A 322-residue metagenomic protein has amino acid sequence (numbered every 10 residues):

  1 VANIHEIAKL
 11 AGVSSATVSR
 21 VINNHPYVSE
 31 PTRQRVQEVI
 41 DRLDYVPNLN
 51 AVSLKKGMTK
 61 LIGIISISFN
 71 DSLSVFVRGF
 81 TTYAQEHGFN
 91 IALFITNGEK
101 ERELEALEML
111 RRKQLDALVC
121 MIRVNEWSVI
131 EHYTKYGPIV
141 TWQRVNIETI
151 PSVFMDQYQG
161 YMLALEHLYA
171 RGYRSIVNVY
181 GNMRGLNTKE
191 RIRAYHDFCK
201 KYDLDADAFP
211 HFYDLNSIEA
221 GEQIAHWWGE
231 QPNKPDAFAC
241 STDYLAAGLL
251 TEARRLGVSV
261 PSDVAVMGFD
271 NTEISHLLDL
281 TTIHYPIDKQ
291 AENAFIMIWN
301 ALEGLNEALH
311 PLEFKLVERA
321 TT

Functional and structural regions predicted by a protein language model:
V1-M58: N-terminal helix-turn-helix DNA-binding module of bacterial transcription factors
V1-N3, D41-R78, H87, R112: N-terminal helix-turn-helix/winged-helix DNA-binding helices and compositionally similar short basic alpha-helical
T17-R20, L54-N70, H167, S175-N182: Short beta-strand segments enriched in small/hydrophobic residues
G63, L115-M121, V177-V179, H211 (+2 more regions): Periplasmic-binding protein-like
S66-V75, L93-R102, V153-L163, V179-H226 (+4 more regions): Hinge/beta->alpha junction and helix N-cap segments in small-molecule ligand-binding domains
T82-W127: Central regulatory/effector-binding core of bacterial HTH transcription factors
C120-L163, Y244, D270-T281: Flexible loop/hinge segments that line or gate small-molecule binding clefts
H226-T322: Flexible loop/turn connectors
